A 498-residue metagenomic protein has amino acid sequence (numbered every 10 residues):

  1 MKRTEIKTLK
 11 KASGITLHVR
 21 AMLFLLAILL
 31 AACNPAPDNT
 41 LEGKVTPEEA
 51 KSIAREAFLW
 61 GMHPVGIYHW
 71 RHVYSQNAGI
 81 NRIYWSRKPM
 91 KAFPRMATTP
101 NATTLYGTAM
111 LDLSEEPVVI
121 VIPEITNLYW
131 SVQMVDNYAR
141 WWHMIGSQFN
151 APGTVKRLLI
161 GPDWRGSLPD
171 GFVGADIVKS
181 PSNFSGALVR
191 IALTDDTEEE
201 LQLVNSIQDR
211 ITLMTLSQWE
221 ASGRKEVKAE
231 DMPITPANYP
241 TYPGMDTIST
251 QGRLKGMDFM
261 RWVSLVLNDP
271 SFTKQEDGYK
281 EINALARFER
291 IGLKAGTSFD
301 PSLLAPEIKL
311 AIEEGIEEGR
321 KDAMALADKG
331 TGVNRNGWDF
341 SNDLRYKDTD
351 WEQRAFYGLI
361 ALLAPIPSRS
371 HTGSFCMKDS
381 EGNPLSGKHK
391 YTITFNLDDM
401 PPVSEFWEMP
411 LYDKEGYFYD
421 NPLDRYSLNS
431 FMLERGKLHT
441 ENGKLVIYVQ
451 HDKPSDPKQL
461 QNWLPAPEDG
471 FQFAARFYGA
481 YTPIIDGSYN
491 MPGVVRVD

Functional and structural regions predicted by a protein language model:
R3-M22: Bacterial N-terminal signal peptides that target proteins for export
L25-L26: Short, compositionally stereotyped local motifs that mark structural "simplifiers"
L29-A32: C-terminal motif of bacterial Sec signal peptides marking the signal peptidase cleavage site
N34-D498: A compositional/structural signature for long, glycine/proline-rich flexible linkers and loops on extracytoplasmic
